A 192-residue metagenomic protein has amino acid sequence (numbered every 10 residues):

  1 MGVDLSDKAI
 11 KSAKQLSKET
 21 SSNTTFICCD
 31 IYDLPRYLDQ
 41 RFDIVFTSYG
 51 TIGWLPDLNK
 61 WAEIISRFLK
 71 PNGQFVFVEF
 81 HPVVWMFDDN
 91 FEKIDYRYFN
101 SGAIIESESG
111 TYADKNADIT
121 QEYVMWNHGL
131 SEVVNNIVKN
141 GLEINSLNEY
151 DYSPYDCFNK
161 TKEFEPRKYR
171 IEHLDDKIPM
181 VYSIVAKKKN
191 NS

Functional and structural regions predicted by a protein language model:
M1-L34: Class I SAM-dependent methyltransferase SAM/SAH-binding core
R36-V45: A short acidic, Gly/Pro-enriched loop at the edge of an enzyme's catalytic core that lines a small-molecule cofactor
T47-Y49, V78: Residues lining the SAM
N59-Q74: A short glycine-rich, Lys/Arg-flanked "PGG" loop and its adjoining helix->strand segment in the class I
Q74-T111: Conserved class I S-adenosyl-L-methionine
P82-N90, A117-E132: Acceptor-substrate binding/catalytic loop of class I
Y123-L147: Short alpha-helix
N140-L142, R167-S192: Core SAM-dependent methyltransferase catalytic element
